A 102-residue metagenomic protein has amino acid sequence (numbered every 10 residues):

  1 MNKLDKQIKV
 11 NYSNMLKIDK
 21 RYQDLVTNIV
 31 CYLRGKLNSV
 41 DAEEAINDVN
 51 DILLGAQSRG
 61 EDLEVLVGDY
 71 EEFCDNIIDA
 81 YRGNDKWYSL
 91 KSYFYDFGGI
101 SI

Functional and structural regions predicted by a protein language model:
M1-E61: Soluble N-terminal domains of membrane-associated systems
G55-I102: Cytosolic juxtamembrane regions of integral membrane proteins
